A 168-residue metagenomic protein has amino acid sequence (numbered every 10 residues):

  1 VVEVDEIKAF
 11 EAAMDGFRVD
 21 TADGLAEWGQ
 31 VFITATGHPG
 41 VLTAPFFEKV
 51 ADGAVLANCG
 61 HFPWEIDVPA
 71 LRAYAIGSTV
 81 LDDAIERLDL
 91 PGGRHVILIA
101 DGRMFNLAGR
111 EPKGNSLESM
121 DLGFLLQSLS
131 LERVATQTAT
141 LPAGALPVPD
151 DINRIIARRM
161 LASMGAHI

Functional and structural regions predicted by a protein language model:
V1-G29, T34-T36: Glycine-rich phosphate/diphosphate-binding loop of Rossmann-like nucleotide-binding domains
I7-F10, F62-D67: Short gly/pro/ser/thr-enriched loop/turn and capping motifs at secondary-structure boundaries
E27, G40-L56: Rossmann-fold NAD(P) dinucleotide-binding segment
V31, A54-L56, H95-I97: Structural motif
T36-H38, G60-H61: Short glycine-/small-residue-rich Rossmann-like dinucleotide-binding loops
P39-L42, E65-A70: Flavin (primarily FAD) binding-site architecture
V68-I168: Adenosine-phosphate binding glycine-rich loop
